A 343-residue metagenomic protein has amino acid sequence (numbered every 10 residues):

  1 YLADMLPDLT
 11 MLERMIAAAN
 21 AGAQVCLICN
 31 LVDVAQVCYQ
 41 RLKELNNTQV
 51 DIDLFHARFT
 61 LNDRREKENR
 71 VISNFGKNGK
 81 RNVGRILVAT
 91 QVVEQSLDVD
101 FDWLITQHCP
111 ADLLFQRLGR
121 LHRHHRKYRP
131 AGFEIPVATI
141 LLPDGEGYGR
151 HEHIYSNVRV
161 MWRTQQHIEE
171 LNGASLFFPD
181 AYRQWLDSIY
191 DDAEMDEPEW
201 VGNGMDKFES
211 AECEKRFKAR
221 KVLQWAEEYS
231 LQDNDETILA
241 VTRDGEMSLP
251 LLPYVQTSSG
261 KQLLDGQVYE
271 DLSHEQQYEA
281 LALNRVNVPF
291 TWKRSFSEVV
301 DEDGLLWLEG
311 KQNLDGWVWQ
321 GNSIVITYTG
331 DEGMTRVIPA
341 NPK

Functional and structural regions predicted by a protein language model:
Y1-L9: Glycine-rich phosphate-binding "P-loop"
L6, E13-I28, D33, V37-K77 (+2 more regions): C-terminal helicase lobe and adjacent C-terminal extensions/tails of nucleic-acid helicase motors
L9-T10, L87: Residue-level recognition of alpha-helix initiation/capping sites
G79-E94: Conserved two-lobed SF2 helicase motor
D98: Flexible glycine/serine/alanine-rich "lid" or loop that lines and gates the nucleotide-sugar donor pocket in diverse
